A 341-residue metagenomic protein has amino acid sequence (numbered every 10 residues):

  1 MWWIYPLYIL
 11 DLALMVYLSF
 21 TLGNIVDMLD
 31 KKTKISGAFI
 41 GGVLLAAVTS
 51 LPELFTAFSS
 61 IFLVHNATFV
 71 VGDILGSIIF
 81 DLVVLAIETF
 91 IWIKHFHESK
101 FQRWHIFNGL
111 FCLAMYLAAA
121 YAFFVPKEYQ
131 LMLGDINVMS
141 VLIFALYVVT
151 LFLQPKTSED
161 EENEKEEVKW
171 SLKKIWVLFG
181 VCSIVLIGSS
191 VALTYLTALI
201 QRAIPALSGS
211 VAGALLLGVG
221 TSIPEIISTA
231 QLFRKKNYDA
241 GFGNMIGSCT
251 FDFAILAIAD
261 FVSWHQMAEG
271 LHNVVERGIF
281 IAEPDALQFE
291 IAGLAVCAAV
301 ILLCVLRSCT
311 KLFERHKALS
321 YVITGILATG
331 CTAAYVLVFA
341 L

Functional and structural regions predicted by a protein language model:
M1-L341: Hydrophobic alpha-helical segments, chiefly the membrane-spanning helices and signal/signal-anchor peptides
